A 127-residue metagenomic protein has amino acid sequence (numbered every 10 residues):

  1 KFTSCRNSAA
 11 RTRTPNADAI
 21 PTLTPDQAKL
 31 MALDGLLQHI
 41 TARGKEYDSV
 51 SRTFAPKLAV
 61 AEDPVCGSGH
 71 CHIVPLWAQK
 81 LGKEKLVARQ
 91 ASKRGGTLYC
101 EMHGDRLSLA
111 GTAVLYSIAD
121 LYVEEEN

Functional and structural regions predicted by a protein language model:
K1-N127: Active-site proximal loop and beta-alpha junction motif in alpha/beta enzyme cores
